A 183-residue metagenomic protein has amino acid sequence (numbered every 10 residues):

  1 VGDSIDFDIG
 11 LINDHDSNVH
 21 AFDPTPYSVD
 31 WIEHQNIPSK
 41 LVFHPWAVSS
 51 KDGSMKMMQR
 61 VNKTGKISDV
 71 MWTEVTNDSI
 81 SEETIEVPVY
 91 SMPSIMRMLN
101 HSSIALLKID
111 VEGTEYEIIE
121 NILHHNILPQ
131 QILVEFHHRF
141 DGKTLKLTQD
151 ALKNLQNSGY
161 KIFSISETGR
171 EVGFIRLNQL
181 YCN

Functional and structural regions predicted by a protein language model:
V1-N183: Phosphate/nucleotide-binding beta-alpha loop and adjacent structural elements of enzyme active sites
